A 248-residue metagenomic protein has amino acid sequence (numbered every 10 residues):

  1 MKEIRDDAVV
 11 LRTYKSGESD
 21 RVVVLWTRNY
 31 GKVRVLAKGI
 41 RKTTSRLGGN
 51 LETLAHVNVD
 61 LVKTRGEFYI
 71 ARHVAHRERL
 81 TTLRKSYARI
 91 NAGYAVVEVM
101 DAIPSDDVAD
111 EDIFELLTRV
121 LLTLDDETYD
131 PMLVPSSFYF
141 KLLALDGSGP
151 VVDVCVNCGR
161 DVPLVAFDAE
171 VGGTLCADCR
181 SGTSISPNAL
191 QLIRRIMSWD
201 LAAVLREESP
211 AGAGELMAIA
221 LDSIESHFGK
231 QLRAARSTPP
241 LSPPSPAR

Functional and structural regions predicted by a protein language model:
M1-V22, W26-R248: Non-catalytic alpha-helical scaffolds and adjoining flexible linkers that form interface surfaces for assembly
